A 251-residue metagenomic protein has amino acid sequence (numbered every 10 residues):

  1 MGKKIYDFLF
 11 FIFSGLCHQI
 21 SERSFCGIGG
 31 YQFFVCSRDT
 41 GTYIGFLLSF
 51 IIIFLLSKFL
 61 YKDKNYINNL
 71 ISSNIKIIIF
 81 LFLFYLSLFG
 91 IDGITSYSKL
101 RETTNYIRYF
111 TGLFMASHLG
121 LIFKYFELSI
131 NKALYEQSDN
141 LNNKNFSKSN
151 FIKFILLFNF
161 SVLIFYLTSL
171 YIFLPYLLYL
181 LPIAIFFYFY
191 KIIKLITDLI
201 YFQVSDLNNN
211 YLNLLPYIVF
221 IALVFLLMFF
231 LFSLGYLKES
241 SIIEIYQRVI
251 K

Functional and structural regions predicted by a protein language model:
G2-Q32, S37-K251: Secretory/periplasmic and organellar redox-cofactor proteins
